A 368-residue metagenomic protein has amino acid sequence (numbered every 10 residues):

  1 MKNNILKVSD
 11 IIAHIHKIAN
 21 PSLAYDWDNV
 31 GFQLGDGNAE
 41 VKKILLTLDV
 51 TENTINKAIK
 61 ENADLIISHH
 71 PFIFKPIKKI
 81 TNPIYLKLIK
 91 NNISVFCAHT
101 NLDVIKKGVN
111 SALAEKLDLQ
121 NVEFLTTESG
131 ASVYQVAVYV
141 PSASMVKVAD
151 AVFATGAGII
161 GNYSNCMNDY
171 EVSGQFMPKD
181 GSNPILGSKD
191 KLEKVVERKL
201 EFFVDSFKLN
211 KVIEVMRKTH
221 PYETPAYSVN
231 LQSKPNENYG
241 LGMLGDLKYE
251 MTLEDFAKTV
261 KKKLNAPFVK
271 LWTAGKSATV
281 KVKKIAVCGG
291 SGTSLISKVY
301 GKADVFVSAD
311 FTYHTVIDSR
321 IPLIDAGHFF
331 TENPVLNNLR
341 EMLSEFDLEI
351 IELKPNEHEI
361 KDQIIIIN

Functional and structural regions predicted by a protein language model:
M1-N368: Active-site catalytic microenvironments in core metabolic enzymes, especially phosphate/sugar-handling
